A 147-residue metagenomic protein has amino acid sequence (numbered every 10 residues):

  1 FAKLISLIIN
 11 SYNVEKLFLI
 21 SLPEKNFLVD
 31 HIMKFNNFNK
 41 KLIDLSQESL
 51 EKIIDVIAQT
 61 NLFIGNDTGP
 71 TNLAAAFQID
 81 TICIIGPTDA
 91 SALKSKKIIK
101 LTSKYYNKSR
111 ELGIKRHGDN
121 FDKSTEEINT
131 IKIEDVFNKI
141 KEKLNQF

Functional and structural regions predicted by a protein language model:
A2-G86: Donor-binding and catalytic core of enzymes assembling or modifying cell-surface/extracellular glycoconjugates
S11, K143-F147: Solvent-exposed amphipathic alpha-helical surface segments
F18-I20, K123-S124, Q146-F147: Major-groove DNA-contacting interfaces characterized by cationic-aromatic clusters
A75-L144: Nucleotide-sugar donor-binding patch of glycosyltransferase catalytic domains
